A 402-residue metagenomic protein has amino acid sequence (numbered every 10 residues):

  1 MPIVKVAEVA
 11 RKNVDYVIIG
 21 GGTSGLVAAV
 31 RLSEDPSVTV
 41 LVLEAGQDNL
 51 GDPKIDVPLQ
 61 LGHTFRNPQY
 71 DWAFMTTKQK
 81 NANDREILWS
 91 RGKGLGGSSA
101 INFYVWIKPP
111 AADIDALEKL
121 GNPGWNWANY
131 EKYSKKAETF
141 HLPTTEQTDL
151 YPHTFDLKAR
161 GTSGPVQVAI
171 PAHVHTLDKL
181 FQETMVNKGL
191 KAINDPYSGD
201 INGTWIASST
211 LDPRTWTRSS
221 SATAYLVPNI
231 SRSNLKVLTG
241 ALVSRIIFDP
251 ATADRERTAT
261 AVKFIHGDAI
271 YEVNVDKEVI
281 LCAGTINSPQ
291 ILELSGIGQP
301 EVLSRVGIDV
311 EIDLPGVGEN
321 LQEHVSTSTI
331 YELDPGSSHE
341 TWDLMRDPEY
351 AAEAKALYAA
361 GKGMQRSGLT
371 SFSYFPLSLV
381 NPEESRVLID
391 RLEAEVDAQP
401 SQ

Functional and structural regions predicted by a protein language model:
M1-Q402: N-terminal redox-cofactor-binding region of secreted/periplasmic oxidoreductases
